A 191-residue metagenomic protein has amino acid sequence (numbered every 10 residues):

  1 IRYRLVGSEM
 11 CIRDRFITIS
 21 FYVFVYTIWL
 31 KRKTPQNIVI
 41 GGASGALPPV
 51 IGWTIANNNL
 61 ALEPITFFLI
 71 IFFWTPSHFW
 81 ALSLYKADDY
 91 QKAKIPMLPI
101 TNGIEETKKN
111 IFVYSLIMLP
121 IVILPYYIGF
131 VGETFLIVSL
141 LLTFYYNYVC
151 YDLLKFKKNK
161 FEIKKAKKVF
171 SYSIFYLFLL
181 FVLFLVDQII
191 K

Functional and structural regions predicted by a protein language model:
I1-G7, C11-I12: Single conserved hydrophobic/aromatic residue that forms the stacking wall/gate of nucleotide- or nucleobase-binding
S8-E9, T27-Q36, W53-N59, I128-V131: Membrane-interface helix caps and helix-loop-helix hairpins in membrane proteins
S20-T27, L69-K86, L142-L153: Transmembrane alpha-helical segments that form the membrane-embedded catalytic/substrate-channel core of multi-pass
V39-A56, E105, K167-F181: Small-residue-rich segments of transmembrane alpha-helices in multi-pass membrane proteins, especially helix faces
N59-S77, F135-S139: Alpha-helical transmembrane segments
F73-L124, G129: Solvent-exposed interhelical
Y148-L179: Interfacial loop-to-transmembrane junctions
V182-K191: Juxtamembrane boundary at the C-terminal end of a transmembrane helix
